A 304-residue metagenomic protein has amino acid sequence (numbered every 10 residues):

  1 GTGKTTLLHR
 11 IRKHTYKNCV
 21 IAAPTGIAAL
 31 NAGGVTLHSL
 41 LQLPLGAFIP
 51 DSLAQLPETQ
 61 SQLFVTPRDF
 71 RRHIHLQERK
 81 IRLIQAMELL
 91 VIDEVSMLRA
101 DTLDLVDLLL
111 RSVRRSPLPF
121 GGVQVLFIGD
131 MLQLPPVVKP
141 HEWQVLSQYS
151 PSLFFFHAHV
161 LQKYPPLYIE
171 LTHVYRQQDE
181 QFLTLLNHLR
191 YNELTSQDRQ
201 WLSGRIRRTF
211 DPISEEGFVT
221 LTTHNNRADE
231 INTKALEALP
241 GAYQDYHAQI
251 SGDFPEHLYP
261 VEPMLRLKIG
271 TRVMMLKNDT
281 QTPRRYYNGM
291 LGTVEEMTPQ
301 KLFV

Functional and structural regions predicted by a protein language model:
G1-V304: Conserved ATP-binding/catalytic motifs of P-loop helicase motor domains
